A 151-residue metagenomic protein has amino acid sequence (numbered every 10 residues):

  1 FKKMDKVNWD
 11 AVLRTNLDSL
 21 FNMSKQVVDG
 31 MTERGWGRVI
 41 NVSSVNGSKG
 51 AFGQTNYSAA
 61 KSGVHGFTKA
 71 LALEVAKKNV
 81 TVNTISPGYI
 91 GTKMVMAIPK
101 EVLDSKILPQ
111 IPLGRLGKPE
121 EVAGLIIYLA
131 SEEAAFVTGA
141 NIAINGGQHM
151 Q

Functional and structural regions predicted by a protein language model:
F1, D5-D10, V95, I107: Substrate-binding pocket helix/loop in short-chain dehydrogenase/reductase
K2, K49-T55, K77-K78, G114 (+1 more regions): Active-site loop immediately N-terminal to the catalytic Tyr-X3-Lys motif of short-chain dehydrogenase/reductase
S24, A60, T68: Active-site helix of classical SDR
D29, L73-K77, A135: Alpha-helical segment proximal to the catalytic Tyr-Lys
S44: Residue(s) in the substrate-gating loop at a strand-loop-helix junction that position the organic substrate next
A76, T81, V137-G139, N145: Short, small/polar-rich loop/turn modules that mediate ligand/substrate recognition or access, typified
I111-V122: A conserved structural motif in NAD(P)-dependent oxidoreductases
